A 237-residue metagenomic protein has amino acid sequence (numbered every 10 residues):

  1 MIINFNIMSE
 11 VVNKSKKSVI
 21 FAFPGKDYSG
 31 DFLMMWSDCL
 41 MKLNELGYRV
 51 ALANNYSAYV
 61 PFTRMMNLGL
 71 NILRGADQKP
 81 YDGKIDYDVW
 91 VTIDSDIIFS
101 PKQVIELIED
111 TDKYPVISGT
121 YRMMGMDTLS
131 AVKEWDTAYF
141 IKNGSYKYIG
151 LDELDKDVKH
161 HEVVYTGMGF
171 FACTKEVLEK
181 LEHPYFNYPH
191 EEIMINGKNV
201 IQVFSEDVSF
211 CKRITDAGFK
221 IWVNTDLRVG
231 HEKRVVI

Functional and structural regions predicted by a protein language model:
M1-Y59: N-proximal low-complexity "stem/linker" segments adjacent to membrane-targeting elements
I3-I7, V12-S18, K180-I237: C-terminal catalytic/acceptor-binding lobe
M35-D38, M66, E106, S209: Alpha-helical elements of Rossmann-like donor-binding domains used by nucleotide-donor carbohydrate transfer enzymes
N54-Y56, T120, T225: Residue-level recognition of beta-strand->loop/alpha-helix junctions
V60-G83, K212: Short, conserved alpha-helix that lines the donor NDP-sugar binding/gating region of sugar-transfer enzymes
Q78-I98: Short beta-strand-to-loop acidic/aromatic patch adjacent to the donor-nucleotide binding site
I85-Y87, K113-Y114, F219: Short, high-confidence coil segments that cap the C-terminus of an alpha-helix and link into the following beta-strand
S100-E192: Conserved catalytic core of nucleotide-sugar-dependent glycosyltransferases
